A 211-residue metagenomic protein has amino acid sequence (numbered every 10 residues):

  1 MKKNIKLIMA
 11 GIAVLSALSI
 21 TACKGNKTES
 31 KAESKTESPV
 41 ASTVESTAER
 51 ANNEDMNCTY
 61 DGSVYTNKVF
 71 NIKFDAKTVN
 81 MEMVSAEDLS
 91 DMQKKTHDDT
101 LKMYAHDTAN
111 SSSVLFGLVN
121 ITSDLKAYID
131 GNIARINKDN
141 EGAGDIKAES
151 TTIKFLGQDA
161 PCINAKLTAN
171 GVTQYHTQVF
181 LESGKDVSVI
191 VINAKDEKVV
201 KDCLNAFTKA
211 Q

Functional and structural regions predicted by a protein language model:
M1-M9: Bacterial N-terminal signal peptides that target proteins for export
L18-A22: C-terminal motif of bacterial Sec signal peptides marking the signal peptidase cleavage site
K24-A76: N-terminal, intrinsically disordered, polar/charged segments of Gram-positive cell-envelope systems that serve as
T59-V64, K95-M103, F155-N164: Short, hydrophobic/aromatic-rich segments at coil-to-beta transitions
K68-S123: Secretory pathway targeting signatures of secreted, lumenal, and periplasmic proteins
T78-M81, G184-Q211: Surface-exposed amphipathic alpha-helical segments
K102-H106, T173-S183: Short, surface-exposed beta-strand/loop micro-motifs that present aromatic residues
I133-V179: Signature of long, low-cysteine stretches enriched in small and polar/charged residues
